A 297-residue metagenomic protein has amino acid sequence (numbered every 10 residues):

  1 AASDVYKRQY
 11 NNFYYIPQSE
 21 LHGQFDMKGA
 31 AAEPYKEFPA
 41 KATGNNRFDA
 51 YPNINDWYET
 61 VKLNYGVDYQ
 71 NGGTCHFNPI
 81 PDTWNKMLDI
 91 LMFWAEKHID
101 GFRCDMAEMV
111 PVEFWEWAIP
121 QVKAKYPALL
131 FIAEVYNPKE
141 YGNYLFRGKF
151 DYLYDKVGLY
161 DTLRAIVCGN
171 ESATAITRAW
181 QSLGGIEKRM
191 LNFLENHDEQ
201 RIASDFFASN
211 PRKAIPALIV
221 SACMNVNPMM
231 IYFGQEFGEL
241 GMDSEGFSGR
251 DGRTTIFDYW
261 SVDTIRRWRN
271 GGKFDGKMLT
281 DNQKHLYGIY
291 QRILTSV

Functional and structural regions predicted by a protein language model:
A2-Y6: Short, small-residue-biased leader/transition segments that mark boundaries at the very start of proteins
L21-I80: Long, low-complexity, polar/charged, intrinsically disordered or flexibly structured peripheral segments
Y58-Y141: Active-site neighborhood of glycoside hydrolase catalytic domains
T83-W94, H98, F114, A118 (+4 more regions): Alpha-helical packing segments of well-folded alpha/beta enzyme cores
G101-R103, L130-I132, D151, R189-N192 (+1 more regions): Structural preference for beta-strand elements that scaffold enzyme active sites
V112-A124, V135-V167, L240-S248: Substrate-binding cleft/loops of secretory-pathway carbohydrate-active enzymes
A165-K188: Glycoside hydrolase catalytic-domain groove-lining segments
A175, G184-E187, E195-N196, R201-V297: Loop/helix patches that line or flank the sugar-binding groove of alpha-linked glycan CAZymes
